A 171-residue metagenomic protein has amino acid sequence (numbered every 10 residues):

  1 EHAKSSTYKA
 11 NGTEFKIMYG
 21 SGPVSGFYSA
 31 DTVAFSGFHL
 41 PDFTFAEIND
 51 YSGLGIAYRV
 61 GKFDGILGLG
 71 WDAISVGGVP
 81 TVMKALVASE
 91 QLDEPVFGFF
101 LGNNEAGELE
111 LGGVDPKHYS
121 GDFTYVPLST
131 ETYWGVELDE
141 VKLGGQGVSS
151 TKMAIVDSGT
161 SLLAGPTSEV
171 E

Functional and structural regions predicted by a protein language model:
E1-T7, S161-E171: Classical protein tyrosine phosphatase
E1-Y58: Signature of the N-terminal lobe/flap region of pepsin-like aspartyl proteases
P23-F27, A73, G77, A164: Soluble non-cytosolic domains of exported or imported proteins
S25, G98-F100, M153: Short, surface-exposed charged micro-motifs
A30, P80-M83, V170-E171: Extracytoplasmic/secreted envelope proteins and their assembly/folding machinery, especially bacterial periplasmic
A34-S149: Aspartyl protease catalytic domain
I66-L67, A154-S158, A164: Short hydrophobic beta-strand that contains or immediately precedes a catalytic carboxylate
V141-G144, D157-G159, T167-S168: Acidic, glycine-rich loop-and-beta core segments that form the ion-binding/anion-interacting portion of active sites
